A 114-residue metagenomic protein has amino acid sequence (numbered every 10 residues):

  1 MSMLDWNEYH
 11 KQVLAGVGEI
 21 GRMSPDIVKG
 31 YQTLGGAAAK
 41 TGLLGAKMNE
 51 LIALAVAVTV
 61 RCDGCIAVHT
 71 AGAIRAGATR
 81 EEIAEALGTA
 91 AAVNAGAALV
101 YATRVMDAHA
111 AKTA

Functional and structural regions predicted by a protein language model:
M1-M48, Y101-A114: Acidic, glycine/proline-rich low-complexity segments that act as flexible tails and inter-domain linkers
G35-G36, A53, T70-I74, L87: Amphipathic alpha-helical segments within well-ordered protein domains
L43-V60, E81-G88: Immediate flanking context of iron-sulfur cluster ligation sites
C62-C65: Short cysteine clusters
V68-E82: Iron-sulfur (Fe-S) cluster-binding segments and ferredoxin-like electron-carrier domains, especially [2Fe-2S]
A84-A108: C-terminal structural segments of small proteins and small subunits
